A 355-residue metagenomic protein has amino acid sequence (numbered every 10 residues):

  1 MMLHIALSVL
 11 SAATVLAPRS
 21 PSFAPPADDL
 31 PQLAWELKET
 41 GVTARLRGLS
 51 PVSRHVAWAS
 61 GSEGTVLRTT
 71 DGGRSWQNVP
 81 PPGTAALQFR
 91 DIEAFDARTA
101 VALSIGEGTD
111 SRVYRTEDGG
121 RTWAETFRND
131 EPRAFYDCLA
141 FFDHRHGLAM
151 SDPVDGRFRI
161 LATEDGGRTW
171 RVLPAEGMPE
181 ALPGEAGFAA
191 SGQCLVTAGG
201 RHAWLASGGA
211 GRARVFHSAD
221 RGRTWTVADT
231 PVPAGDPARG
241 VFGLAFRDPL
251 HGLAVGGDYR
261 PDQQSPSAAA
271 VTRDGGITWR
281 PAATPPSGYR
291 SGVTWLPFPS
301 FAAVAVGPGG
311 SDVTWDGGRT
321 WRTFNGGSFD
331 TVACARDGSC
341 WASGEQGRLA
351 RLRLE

Functional and structural regions predicted by a protein language model:
M1-I5: Positively charged n-region of N-terminal signal peptides that target proteins for export
A6-D29: Bacterial Sec-dependent signal peptides at the C-terminal "C-region" and cleavage site
P21-E355: Residue-level hotspots at or immediately adjacent to binding/recognition sites across diverse folds
